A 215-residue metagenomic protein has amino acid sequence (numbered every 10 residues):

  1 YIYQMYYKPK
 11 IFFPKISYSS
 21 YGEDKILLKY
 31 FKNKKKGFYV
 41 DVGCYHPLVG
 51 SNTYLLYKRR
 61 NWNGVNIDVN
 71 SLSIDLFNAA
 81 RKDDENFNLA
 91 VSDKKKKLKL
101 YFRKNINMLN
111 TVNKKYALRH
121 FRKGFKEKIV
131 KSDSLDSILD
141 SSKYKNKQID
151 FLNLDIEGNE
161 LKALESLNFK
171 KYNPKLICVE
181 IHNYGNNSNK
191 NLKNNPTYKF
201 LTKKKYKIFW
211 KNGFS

Functional and structural regions predicted by a protein language model:
Y1-S215: Phosphate/nucleotide-binding beta-alpha loop and adjacent structural elements of enzyme active sites
